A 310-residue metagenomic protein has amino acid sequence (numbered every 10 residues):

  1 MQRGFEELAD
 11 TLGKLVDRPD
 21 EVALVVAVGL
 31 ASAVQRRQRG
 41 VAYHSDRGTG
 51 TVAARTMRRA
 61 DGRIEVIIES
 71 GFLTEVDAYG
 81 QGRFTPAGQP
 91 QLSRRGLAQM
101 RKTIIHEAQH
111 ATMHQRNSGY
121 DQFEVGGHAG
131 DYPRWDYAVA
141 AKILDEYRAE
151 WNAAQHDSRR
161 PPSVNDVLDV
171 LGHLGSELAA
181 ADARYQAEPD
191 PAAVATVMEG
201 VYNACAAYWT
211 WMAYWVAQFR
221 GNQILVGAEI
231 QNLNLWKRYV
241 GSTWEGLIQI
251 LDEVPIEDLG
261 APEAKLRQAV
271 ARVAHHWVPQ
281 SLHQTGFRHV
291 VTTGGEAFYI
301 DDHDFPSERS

Functional and structural regions predicted by a protein language model:
M1-V26: Zn2+-dependent metallopeptidase catalytic core
V28-L30, S70-F72, Q109, N117: Short, flexible loop/turn elements at secondary-structure junctions
A31-D46: Extended, Lys/Arg-enriched charged tracts that mediate electrostatic binding to polyanionic substrates
A42-R101, H114, E308-S310: Active-site scaffold of zinc-dependent metalloenzymes
R94-Q99, H114-E146: Post-HEXXH active-site segment of zinc metalloproteases
I104-M113: Active-site His/Glu-centered metal-binding helix of metallohydrolases
W151-A180: Short helix/loop segments within enzyme catalytic domains that coordinate or immediately flank catalytic cofactors
V170-S310: Pan-zinc metallopeptidase signature
